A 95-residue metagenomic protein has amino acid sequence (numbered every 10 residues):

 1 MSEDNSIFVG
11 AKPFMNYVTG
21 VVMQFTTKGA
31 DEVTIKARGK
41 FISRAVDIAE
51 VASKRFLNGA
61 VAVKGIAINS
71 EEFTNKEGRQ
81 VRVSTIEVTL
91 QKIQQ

Functional and structural regions predicted by a protein language model:
M1-F25: Histone-fold modules and their flanking histone-like tails across chromatin and transcription assemblies
D4-S6, V22, A30-T34, A60 (+2 more regions): Beta-strand-rich binding-surface signature of beta-sandwich/beta-barrel folds used to engage anionic ligands
K12, R38, Q91: Structured beta-strand/turn binding interfaces of compact recognition modules in eukaryotic regulators
Q24-T27, R55: Short hydrophobic alpha-helical module
T26-K28, Q80-V81: Intrinsically disordered, low-complexity regulatory regions enriched in Ser/Pro/Gly/Thr and acidic residues
K28-S43: Short glycine-rich, basic-tinged beta-strand/loop micro-motifs
F41-I68: Short, hydrophobic/π-rich interface segment
V61-Q95: C-terminal edge-of-domain segments
